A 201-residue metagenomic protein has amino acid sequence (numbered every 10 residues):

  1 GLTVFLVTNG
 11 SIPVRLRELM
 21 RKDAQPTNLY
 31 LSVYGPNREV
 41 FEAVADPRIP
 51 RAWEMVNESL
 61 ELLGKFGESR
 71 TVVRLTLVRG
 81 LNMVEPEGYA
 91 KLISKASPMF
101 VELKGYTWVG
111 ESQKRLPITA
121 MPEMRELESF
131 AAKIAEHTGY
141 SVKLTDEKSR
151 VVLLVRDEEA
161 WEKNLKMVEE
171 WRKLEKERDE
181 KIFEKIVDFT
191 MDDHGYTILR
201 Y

Functional and structural regions predicted by a protein language model:
G1-I118, P122-R125, K133: Conserved AdoMet/S-adenosylmethionine-binding subsite of the radical SAM
G64-K65, L81-Y201: Auxiliary Fe-S-binding modules of radical SAM enzymes
